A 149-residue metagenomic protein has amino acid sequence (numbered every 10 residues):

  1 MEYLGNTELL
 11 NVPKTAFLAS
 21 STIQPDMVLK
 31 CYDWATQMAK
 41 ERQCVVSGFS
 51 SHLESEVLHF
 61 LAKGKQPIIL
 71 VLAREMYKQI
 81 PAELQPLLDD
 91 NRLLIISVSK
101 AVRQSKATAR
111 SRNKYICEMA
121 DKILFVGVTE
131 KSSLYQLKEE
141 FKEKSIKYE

Functional and structural regions predicted by a protein language model:
M1-E149: Glycine-biased, small-residue-rich flexible motifs in mid-sequence functional cores and linkers
